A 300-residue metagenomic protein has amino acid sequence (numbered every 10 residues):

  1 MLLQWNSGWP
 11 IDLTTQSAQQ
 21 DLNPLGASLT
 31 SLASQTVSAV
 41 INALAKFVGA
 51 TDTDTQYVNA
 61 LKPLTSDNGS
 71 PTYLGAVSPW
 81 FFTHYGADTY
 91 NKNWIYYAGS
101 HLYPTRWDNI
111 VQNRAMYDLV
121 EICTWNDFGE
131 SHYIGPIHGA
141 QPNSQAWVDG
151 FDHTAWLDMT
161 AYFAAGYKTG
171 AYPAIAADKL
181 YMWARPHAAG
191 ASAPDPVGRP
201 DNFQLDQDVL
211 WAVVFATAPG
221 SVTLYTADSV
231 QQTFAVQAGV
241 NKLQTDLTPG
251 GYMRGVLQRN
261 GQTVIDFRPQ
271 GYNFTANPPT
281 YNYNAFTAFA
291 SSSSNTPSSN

Functional and structural regions predicted by a protein language model:
M1-L210, G220-S221, Y225-V240, L247-G251 (+2 more regions): Glycan-processing catalytic domains of CAZymes
V214-A218: Non-cytosolic beta-sheet module surface loops
